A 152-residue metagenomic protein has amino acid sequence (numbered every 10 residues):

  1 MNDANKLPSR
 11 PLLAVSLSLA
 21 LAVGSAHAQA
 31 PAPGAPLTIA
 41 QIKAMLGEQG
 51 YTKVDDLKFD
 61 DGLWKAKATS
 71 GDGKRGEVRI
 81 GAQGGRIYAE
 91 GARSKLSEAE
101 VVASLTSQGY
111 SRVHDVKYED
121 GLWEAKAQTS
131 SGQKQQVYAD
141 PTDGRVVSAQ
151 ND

Functional and structural regions predicted by a protein language model:
N2-L13: Bacterial N-terminal signal peptides that target proteins for export
L12-A22: Bacterial N-terminal signal peptides
G24-A28: Sec/Tat signal peptide C-region and signal peptidase I cleavage site
A32-T52, R93-R112: Short, non-transmembrane alpha-helical segments in secretory-pathway proteins
A35-R75: N-terminal secretory signal peptides
G62-K65, R86-Y88, Y118-E124: Surface-exposed aromatic
W64-A66, A125-K126, Q136, G144: Conserved histidines in hydrophobic membrane contexts and catalytic metal-binding motifs
G76-I87, Q135-S148: A short, surface-exposed beta-strand/turn
